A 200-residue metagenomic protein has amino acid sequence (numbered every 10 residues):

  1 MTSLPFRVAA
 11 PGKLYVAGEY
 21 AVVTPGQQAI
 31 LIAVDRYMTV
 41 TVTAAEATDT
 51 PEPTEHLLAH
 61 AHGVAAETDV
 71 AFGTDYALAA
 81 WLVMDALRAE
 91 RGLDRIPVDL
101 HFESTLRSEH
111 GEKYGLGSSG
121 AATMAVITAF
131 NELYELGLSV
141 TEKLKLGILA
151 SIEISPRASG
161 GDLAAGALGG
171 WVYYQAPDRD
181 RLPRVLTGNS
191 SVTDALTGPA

Functional and structural regions predicted by a protein language model:
M1-G120, T128-L138, G169: ATP-binding N-lobe of GHMP and related small-molecule kinases
T2-L4, V22-I32, E132-A200: ATP-dependent small-molecule kinase catalytic core of the GHMP/sugar-kinase superfamily and closely related
